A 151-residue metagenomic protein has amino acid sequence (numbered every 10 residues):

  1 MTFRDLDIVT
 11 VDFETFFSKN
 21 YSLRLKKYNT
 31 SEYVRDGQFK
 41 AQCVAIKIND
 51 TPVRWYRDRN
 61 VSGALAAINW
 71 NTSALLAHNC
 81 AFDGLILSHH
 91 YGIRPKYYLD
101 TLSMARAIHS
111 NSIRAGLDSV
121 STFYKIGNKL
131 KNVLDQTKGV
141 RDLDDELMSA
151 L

Functional and structural regions predicted by a protein language model:
M1, V34, G63-A67: Short, flexible, glycine/charge-rich loop motifs used to bind or transfer phosphoryl groups or to couple energy/partner
M1-F13, F17-N20: N-terminal accessory regions of nucleic-acid-interacting proteins
S18-R24, W55-R57: Cytochrome P450 core scaffold surrounding the K-helix E-X-X-R motif and the conserved "meander" helix-loop region
L23-I48: Short catalytic helix/loop segments, enriched in acidic residues and glycine and frequently bearing histidine
F39-I46, D50-L151: Active-site-proximal helix-loop-helix substrate-binding element of RNase H-like nuclease domains
